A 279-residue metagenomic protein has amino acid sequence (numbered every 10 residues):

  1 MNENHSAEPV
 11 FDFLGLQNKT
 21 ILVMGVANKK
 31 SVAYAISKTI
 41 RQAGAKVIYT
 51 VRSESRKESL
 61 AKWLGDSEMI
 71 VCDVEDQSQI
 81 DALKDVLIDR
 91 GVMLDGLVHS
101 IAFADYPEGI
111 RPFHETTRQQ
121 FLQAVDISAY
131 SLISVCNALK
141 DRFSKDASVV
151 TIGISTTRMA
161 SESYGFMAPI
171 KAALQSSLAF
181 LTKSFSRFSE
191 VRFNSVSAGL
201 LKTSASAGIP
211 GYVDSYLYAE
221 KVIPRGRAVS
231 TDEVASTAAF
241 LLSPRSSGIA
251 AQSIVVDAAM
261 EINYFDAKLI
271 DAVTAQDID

Functional and structural regions predicted by a protein language model:
F13-T50: Canonical Rossmann dinucleotide-binding motif of NAD(H)/NADP(H)-dependent dehydrogenases/reductases, specifically
G25-Y34, A102-D141, K145-F188, S197-K202 (+2 more regions): Catalytic loop of short-chain dehydrogenase/reductase
C72, D76-D81, D85, D89-V92 (+5 more regions): Conserved mid-core segment of classical short-chain dehydrogenase/reductases
E190-R192, I249-A251: Short, small/polar-rich loop/turn modules that mediate ligand/substrate recognition or access, typified
R192-K202, L242, V255-D257: Conserved SDR Rossmann-fold cofactor-binding beta-strand/turn motif
I209-I223, A272-D279: A short C-terminal helix-loop "cap" of Rossmann-like NAD(P)-dependent dehydrogenase/epimerase domains
I223-V234, R245: A conserved structural motif in NAD(P)-dependent oxidoreductases
A239, A250-D279: Short C-terminal tail/terminal secondary-structure segment of NAD(P)H-dependent dehydrogenase/reductase domains
